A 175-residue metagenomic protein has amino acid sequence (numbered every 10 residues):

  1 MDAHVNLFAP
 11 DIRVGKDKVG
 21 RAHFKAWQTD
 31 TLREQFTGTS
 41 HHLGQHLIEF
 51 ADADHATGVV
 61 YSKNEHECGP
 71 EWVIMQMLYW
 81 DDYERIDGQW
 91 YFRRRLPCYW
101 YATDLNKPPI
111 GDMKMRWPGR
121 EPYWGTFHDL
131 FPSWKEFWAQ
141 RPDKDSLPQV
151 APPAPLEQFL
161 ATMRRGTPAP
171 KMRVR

Functional and structural regions predicted by a protein language model:
M1-C68: A solvent-exposed, acidic/Ser-Thr-rich amphipathic alpha-helical stretch
A9, H55, R85-I86, F92-R95: Secondary-structure boundary/capping motif
W27-Q28, T37-T39, D81, K114-W117 (+1 more regions): Short, intrinsically disordered/low-complexity patches at protein termini and at juxtamembrane boundaries
T31-G38, L47-F50, C68-M75, Y101 (+1 more regions): Short, surface-exposed, charge-dense and proline/glycine-enriched linear segments
L43-E49, L78-Y83, P97-C98: Hydrophobic/aromatic beta-strand elements that line small-molecule binding cavities or substrate pockets in beta-rich
A56-D87, Y101-R120: Exposed beta-sheet edge and beta->alpha loop/turn motif
Q89-R175: Terminal "cap-and-tail" regions of soluble proteins that handle hydrophobic small molecules
